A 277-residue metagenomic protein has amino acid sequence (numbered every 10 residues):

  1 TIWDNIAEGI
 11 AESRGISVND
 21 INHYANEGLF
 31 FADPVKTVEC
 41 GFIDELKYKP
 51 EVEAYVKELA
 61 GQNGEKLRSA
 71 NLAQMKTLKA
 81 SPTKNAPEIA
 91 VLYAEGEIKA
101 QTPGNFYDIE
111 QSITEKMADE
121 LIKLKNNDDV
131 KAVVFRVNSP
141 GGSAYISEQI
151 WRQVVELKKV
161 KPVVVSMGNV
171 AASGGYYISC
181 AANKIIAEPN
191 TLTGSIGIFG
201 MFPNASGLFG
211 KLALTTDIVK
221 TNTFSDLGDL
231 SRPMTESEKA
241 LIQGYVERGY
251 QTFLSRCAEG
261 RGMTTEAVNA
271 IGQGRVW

Functional and structural regions predicted by a protein language model:
T1-N26, F31, E53, K57-P162 (+1 more regions): Small-residue-centered hinge/linker elements
G15-C40, E45, G260-W277: Amphipathic alpha-helical substructures
I43-K49, I186-A187: Short acidic-hydrophobic, aromatic-tinged amphipathic segments that line or gate anion-handling sites
